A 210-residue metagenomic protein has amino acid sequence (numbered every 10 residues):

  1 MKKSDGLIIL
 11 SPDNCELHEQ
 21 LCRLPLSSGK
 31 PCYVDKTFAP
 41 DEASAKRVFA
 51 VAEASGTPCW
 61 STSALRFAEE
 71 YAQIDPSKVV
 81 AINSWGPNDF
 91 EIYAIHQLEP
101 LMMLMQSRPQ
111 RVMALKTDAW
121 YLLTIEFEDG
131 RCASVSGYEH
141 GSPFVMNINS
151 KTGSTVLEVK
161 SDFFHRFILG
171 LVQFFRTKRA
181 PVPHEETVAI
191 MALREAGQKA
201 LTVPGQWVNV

Functional and structural regions predicted by a protein language model:
M1-F49: Beta-loop-alpha module in the N-terminal Rossmann-like domain of NAD(P)-dependent dehydrogenases, especially those
K3-D13, F174-V210: C-terminal helix-rich "cap/oligomerization" subdomain common to oxidoreductases
C22, G170-L171, G197: Generic hydrophobic alpha-helical segments
G29, G56, P204-G205: Glycine-centered short loops/turns at secondary-structure junctions
C32-Y33, F38-Q97: A contiguous active-site-proximal alpha/beta segment in oxidoreductase catalytic domains
V80-P143, E185-A192: Rossmann-like dinucleotide-binding domain that binds NAD(P)(H)
Y121-L171: C-terminal substrate-binding/catalytic lobe of Rossmann-fold NAD(P)-dependent oxidoreductases
